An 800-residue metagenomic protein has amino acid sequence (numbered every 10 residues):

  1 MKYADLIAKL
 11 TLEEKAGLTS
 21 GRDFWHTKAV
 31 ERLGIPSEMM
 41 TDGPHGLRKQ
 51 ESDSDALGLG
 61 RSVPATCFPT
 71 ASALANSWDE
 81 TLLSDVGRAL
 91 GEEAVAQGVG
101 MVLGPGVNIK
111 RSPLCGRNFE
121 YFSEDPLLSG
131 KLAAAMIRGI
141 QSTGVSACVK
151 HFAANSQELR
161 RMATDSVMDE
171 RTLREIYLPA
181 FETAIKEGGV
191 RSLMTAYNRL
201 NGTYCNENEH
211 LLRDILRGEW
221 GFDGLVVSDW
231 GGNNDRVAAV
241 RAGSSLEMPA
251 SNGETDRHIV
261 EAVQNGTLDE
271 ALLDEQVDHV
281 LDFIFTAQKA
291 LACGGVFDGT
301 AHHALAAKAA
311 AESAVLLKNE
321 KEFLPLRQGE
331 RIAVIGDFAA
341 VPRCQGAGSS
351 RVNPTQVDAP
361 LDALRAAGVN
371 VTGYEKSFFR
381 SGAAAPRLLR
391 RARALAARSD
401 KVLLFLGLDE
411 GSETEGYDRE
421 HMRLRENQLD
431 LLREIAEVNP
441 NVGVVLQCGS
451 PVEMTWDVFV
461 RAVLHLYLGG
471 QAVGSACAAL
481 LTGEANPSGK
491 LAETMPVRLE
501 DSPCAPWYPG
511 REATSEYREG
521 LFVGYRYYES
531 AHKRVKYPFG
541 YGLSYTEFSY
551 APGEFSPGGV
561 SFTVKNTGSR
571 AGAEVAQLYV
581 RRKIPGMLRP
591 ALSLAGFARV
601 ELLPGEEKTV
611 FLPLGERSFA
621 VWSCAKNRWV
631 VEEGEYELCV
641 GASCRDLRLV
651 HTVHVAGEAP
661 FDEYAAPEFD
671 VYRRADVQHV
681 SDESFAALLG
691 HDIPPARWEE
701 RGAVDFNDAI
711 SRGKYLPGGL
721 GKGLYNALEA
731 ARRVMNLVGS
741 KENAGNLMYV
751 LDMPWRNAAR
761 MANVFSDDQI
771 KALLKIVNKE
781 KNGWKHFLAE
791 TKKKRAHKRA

Functional and structural regions predicted by a protein language model:
M1-V621, E635-V640, C644, R760-A762 (+1 more regions): Glycoside hydrolase catalytic-domain context in secreted enzymes
E616-E663: Terminal connector regions
C644, T652-G718: Charged, amphipathic alpha-helical linkers/stalks
L688-A800: Long, low-hydrophobicity ectodomains and other hydrophilic envelope-associated domains
